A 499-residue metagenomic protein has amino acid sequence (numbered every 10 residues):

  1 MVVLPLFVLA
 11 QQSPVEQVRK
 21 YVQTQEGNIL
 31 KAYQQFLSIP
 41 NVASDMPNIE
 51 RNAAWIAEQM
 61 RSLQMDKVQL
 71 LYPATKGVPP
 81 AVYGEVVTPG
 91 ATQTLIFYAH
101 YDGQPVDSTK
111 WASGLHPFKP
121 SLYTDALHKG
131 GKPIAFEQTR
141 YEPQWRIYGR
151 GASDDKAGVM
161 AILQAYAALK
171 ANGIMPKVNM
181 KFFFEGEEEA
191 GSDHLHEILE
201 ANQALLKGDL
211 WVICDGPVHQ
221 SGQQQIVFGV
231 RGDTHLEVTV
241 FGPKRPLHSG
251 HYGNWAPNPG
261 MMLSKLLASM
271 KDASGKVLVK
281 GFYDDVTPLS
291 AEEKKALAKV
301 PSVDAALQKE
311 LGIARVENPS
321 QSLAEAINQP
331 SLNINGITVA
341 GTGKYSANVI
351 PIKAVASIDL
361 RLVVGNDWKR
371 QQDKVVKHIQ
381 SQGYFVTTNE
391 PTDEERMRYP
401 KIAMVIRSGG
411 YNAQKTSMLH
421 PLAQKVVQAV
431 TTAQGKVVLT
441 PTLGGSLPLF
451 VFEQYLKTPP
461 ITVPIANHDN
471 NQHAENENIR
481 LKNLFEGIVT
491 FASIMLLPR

Functional and structural regions predicted by a protein language model:
M1-S13: Bacterial Sec-dependent N-terminal signal peptides
A10-I49, I56, R61-L63, T109-A112 (+1 more regions): N-terminal hydrophobic or amphipathic helices/low-complexity stretches enriched in small/hydrophobic/Pro/Gly
Q11-S13, H235-E237, F241-N478, K482-E486: Metal-dependent amide/peptide-bond hydrolase catalytic core, centered on the "pita-bread" metallohydrolase fold
Q23, Q34-V42, A57-D66, A167 (+6 more regions): Sec-exported extracytoplasmic/periplasmic mature domains
A32, V42-I96, D102, K119 (+1 more regions): A non-catalytic alpha/beta surface segment that caps or lines the substrate-entry region of metallo-dependent hydrolase
F36, V42-S44, T75-G77, G90-A91 (+4 more regions): Solvent-exposed loop/turn segments at secondary-structure junctions within structured extracellular/periplasmic domains
T92-K181, E486: Active-site metal-coordination/substrate-binding segment of hydrolases, especially metallo-dependent peptidases
T139-G229: Acidic/histidine-rich catalytic neighborhood of metal-dependent amide-processing enzymes
